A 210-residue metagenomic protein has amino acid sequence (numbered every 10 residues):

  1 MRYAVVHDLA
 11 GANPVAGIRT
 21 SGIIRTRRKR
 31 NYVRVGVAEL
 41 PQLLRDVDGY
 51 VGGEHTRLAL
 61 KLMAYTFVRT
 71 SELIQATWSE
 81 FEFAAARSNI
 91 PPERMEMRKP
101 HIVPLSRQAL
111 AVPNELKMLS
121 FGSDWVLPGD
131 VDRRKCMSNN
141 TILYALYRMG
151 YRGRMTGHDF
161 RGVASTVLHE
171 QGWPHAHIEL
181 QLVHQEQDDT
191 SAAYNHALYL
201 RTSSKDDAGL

Functional and structural regions predicted by a protein language model:
M1-A4, I18, L105: Non-catalytic DNA-binding core/recognition domains of DNA-processing enzymes
V5-N13, A176, L180, D188: Short conserved catalytic/interaction loops centered on acidic-Pro-aromatic/His motifs
V6, A10-A76, A84, M95-K99 (+3 more regions): Basic, Lys/Arg- and aromatic-enriched nucleic-acid-binding interface segment
G17, N89, V126, D159 (+1 more regions): Conserved beta-strand positions that form and line the central face of beta-propeller blades
R19, P91, S106, P128 (+1 more regions): Residue-level detector of conserved, well-ordered beta-strand and adjacent loop positions that form binding/recognition
T26, R34, N89-R98, L110 (+1 more regions): Catalytic-site neighborhood detector that most strongly recognizes the C-terminal catalytic loop/helix of tyrosine
R45-R57, T66, V103, A111 (+3 more regions): Short, basic (Lys/Arg/His-rich) helix/loop patches that form interaction surfaces in the mid-to-C-terminal regions
A84-A85, R107: Residue-level signal for tight coil/turn positions that link beta-strands
